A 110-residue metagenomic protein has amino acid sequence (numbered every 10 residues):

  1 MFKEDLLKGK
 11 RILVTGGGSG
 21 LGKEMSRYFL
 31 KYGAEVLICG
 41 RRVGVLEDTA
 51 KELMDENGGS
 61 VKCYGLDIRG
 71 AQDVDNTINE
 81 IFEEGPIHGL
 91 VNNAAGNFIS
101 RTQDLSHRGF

Functional and structural regions predicted by a protein language model:
R11, G16-G20: Conserved glycine-rich cofactor-binding loop
T15-G16, I87-A95: Rossmann-fold scaffold of SDR-type NAD(P)-dependent oxidoreductases
G20, E24, N97: NAD(P)H-binding Rossmann-fold N-terminus in SDR/SDR-like oxidoreductases, specifically the glycine-rich beta1-alpha1
F29: Aromatic pocket-lining residues of Rossmann-like dinucleotide-binding sites
A34-D48: Conserved glycine-rich Rossmann-like NAD(P)H-binding loop of the short-chain dehydrogenase/reductase
G65-N76, H107: The beta1-alpha1 cofactor-binding region of Rossmann-like NAD(H)/NADP(H)-dependent oxidoreductases
A95-R101: Helix N-cap/beta-alpha junction loops of NAD(P)-dependent oxidoreductase domains
R101-F110: Substrate-binding pocket helix/loop in short-chain dehydrogenase/reductase
